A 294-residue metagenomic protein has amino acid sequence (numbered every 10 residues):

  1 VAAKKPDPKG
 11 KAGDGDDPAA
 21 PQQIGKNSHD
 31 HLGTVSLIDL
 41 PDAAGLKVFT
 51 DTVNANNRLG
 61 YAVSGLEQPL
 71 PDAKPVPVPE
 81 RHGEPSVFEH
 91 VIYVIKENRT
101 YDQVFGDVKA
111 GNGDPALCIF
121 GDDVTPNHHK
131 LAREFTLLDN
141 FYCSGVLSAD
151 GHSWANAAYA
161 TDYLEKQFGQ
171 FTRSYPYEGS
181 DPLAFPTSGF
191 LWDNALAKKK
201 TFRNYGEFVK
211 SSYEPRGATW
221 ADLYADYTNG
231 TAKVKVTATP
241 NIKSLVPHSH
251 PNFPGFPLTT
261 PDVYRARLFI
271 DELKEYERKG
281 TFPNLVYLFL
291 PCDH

Functional and structural regions predicted by a protein language model:
V1-A55: Blade-level signature of beta-propeller repeat domains, shared across WD40, Kelch, NHL, RCC1 and BNR/Asp-box propellers
K9, T50-H294: N-terminal pro-sequences and low-complexity stem/linker regions of secreted or lumenal proteins
